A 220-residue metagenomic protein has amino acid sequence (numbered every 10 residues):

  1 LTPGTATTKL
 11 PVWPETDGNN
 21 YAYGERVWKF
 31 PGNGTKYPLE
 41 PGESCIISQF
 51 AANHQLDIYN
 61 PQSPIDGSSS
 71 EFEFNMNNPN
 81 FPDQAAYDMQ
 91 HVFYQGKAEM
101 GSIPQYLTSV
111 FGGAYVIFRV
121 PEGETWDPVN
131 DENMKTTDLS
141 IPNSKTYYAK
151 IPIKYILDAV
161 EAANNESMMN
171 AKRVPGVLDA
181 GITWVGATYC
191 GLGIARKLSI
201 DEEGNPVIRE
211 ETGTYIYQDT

Functional and structural regions predicted by a protein language model:
P3-Y217: Solvent-exposed beta-edge/loop recognition patches
T220: Short, tryptophan-glycine- and acidic/Ser/Thr-enriched carbohydrate-recognition patches
